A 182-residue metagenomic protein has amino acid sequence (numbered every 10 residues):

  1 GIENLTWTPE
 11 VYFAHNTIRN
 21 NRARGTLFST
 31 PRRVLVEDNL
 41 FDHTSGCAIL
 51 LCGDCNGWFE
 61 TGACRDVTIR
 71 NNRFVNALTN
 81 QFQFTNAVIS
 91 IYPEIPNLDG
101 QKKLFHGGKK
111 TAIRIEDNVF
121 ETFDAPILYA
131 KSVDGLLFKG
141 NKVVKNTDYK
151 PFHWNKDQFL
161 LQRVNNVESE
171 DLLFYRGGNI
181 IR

Functional and structural regions predicted by a protein language model:
G1-R182: Extracellular parallel beta-helix/beta-solenoid repeat domains
